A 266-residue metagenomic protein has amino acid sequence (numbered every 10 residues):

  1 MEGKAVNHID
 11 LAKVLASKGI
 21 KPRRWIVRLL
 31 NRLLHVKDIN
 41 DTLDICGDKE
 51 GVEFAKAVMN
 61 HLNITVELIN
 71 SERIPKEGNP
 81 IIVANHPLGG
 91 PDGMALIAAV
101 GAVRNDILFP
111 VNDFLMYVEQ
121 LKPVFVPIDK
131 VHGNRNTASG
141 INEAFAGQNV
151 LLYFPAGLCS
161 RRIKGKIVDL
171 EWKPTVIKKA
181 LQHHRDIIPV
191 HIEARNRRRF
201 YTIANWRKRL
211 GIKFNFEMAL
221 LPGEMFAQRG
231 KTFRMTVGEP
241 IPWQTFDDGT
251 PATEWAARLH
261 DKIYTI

Functional and structural regions predicted by a protein language model:
M1-P80, G93-A95, R104, L115 (+1 more regions): Membrane-anchoring hydrophobic helices of lipid-metabolizing enzymes
E2-N7, A138-I266: Non-catalytic C-terminal accessory region of glycerolipid acyltransferases and related lyso-lipid remodeling enzymes
D44, A57-N63, P127-G133, G165-K166: Short, flexible loop segments at the rims of nucleotide/cofactor-binding pockets, characterized by
L62-L68, G133-R135, E217-A219: Short gly/ser/thr-rich secondary-structure transition/capping motifs
V66, I107-F109, L151, I187: Hydrophobic beta-strand scaffold residues
V83, L121-D129, A156-K164: Short, basic, glycine/proline-bearing loop/turn elements
M94-V100, K166-I167: "Short basic amphipathic alpha-helical interaction patches in structured regions
G101, N105-A146: Conserved nucleotide-cofactor-binding alpha/beta core module
